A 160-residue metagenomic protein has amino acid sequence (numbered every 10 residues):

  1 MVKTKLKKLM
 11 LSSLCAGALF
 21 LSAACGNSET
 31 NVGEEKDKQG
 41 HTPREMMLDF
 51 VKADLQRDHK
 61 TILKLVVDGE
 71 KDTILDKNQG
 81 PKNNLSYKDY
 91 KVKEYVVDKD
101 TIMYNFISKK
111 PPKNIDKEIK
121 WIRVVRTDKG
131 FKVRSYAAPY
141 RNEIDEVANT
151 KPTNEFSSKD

Functional and structural regions predicted by a protein language model:
V2-S13: Bacterial N-terminal signal peptides that target proteins for export
L21-A24: C-terminal motif of bacterial Sec signal peptides marking the signal peptidase cleavage site
E29-L75: Core segments of small alpha/beta cavity-forming domains
V51, V66-G69, V96, F106-K110 (+2 more regions): A mature extracytoplasmic/lumenal domain signature
D72, P112-N114, Y140-D145: A short local loop/turn or secondary-structure capping micro-motif enriched for an aromatic residue
N78-R126: Surface-exposed, charged secondary-structure patches
R134-D160: Low-complexity, intrinsically disordered terminal/linker segments enriched in charged and Gly/Pro repeats
